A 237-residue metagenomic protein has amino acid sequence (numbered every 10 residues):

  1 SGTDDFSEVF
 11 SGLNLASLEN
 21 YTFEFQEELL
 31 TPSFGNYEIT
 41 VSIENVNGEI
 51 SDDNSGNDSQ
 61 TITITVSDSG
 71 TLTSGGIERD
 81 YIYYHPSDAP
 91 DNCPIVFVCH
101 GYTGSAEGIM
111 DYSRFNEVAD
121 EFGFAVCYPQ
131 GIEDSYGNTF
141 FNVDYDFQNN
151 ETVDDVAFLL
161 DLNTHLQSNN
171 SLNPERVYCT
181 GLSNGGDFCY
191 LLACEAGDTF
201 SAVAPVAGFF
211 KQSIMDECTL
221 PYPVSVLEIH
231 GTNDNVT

Functional and structural regions predicted by a protein language model:
S1-D68, A125: Extracellular/luminal regions of secreted and cell-surface proteins that mediate adhesion/ECM remodeling
L30, Y84-S87: Proline-anchored loop/turn motifs at beta-strand termini and strand-loop-strand connectors
L72, I77-I82, A89-Y178, L191 (+2 more regions): Serine-hydrolase catalytic machinery in alpha/beta-hydrolase-like enzymes
C99-G101, S183, I229: Conserved beta-strand->loop/alpha-helix structural units within folded catalytic cores of enzymes with alpha/beta
D111, Q167-V224, N235: Primarily recognizes the serine-hydrolase "nucleophile elbow" in alpha/beta-hydrolase and SGNH/GDSL folds
E228-H230, D234: Short beta-strand/loop motif that positions the catalytic acidic residue of the alpha/beta-hydrolase fold
